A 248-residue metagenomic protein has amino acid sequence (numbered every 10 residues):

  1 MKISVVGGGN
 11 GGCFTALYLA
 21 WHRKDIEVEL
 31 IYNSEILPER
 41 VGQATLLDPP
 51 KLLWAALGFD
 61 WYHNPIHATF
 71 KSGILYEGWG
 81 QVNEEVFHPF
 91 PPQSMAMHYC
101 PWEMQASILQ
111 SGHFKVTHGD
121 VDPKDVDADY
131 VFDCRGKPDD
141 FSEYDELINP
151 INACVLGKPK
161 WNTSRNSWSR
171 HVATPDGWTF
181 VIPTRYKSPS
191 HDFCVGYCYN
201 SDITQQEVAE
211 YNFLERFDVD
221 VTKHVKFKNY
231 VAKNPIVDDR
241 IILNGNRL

Functional and structural regions predicted by a protein language model:
M1-G11: Beta1/beta-strand and adjacent pyrophosphate-binding region of the FAD-binding site in flavoprotein oxidoreductases
T15-I26, L52, A56: A short, Lys/Arg-enriched amphipathic alpha-helix followed by its capping loop at the start of a domain
A20-V41: Glycine-rich FAD pyrophosphate-binding loop
E35-V86: N-terminal FAD cofactor-binding segment of flavoenzymes
P89-L109, C134, S201-I203: Short beta-strand to alpha-helix junction loop
Q110-F217: Predominantly flavin-linked oxidoreductase catalytic cores and closely associated redox partners
R185, Y199-L248: FAD/FMN-dependent oxidoreductases across multiple families
